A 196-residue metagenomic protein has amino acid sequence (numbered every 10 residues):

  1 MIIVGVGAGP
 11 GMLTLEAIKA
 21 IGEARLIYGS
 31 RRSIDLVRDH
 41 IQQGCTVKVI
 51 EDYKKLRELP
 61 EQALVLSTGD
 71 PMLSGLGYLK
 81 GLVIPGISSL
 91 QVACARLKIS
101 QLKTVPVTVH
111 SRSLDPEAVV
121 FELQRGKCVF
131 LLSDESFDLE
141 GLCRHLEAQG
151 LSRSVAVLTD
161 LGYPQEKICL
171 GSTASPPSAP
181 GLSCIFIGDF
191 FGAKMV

Functional and structural regions predicted by a protein language model:
M1-I99, S183-C184: Class I S-adenosyl-L-methionine
I2-I3, L15-E16, T46, E61-A63 (+1 more regions): A contiguous loop/helix-start segment that scaffolds small-molecule binding in enzyme catalytic cores
M12, K55-R57, S113-F121, F137-R144: A short, acidic, amphipathic alpha-helical segment used as a generic capping/interface helix at domain edges
G29-R31, S67, T108, S133 (+1 more regions): Short beta-strand/turn micro-motifs composed of small residues that flank or help shape donor/cofactor-binding pockets
I34-L36, S88-V92, S113, F137-L139 (+1 more regions): Short gly/pro/ser/thr-enriched loop/turn and capping motifs at secondary-structure boundaries
K55-R57, H110-E117, P180-F191: Short, basic, helix/turn surface patches
G77-Y78, A93-A95, E117-V119, E140-H145 (+1 more regions): A short secondary-structure junction signal
S89-K127, D134: Short, glycine-/small-residue-rich phosphate/pyrophosphate-handling segment
